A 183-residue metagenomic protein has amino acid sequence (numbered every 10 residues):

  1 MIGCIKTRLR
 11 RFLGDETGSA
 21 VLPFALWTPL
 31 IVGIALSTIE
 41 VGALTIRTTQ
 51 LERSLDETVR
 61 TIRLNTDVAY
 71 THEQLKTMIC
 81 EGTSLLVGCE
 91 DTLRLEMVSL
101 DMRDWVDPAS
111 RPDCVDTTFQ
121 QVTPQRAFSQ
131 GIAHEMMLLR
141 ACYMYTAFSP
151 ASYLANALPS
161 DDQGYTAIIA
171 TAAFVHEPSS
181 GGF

Functional and structural regions predicted by a protein language model:
M1-T83: Alpha-helical assembly-interface signal, strongest on the long, hydrophobic N-terminal helix that forms
G3, D56-F183: Short, conserved structural patches
